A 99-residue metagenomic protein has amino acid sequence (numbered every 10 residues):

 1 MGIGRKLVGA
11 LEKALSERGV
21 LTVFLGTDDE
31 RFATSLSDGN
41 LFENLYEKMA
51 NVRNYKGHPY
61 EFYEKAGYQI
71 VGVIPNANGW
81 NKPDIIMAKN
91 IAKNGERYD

Functional and structural regions predicted by a protein language model:
M1-K13, F24: Conserved acetyl-CoA-binding loop-helix of GNAT-fold acetyltransferases
G4, S16, D38, P83-I86: Surface-exposed beta-strand edges and their flanking turn/coil or helix-capping segments
V8-S16, D29, E64: A conserved short alpha-helix in the GNAT/GCN5 acetyltransferase fold that borders and helps form the acetyl-CoA
K13-R18, A92-G95: Secondary-structure boundary elements
L15-Y55: Conserved GNAT acetyl-CoA-binding A-motif
L45-D99: C-terminal "cap" of GNAT-fold acetyltransferases
